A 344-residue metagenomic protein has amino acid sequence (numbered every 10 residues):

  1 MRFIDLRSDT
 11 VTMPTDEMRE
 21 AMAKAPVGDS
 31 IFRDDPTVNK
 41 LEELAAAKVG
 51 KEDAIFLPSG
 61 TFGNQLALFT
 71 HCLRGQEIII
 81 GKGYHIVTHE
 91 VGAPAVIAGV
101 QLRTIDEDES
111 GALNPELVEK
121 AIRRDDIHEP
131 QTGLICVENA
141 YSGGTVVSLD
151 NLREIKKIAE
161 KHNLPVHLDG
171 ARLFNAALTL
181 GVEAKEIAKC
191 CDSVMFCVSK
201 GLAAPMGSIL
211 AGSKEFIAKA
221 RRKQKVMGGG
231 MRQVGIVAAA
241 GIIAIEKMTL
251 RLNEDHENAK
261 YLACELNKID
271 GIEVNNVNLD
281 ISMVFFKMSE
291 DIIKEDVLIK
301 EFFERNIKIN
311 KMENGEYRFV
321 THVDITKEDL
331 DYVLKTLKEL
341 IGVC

Functional and structural regions predicted by a protein language model:
M1-N276, D280-I292, D296-R305, N310-E316 (+2 more regions): Conserved PLP-enzyme active-site core in the AAT-like
